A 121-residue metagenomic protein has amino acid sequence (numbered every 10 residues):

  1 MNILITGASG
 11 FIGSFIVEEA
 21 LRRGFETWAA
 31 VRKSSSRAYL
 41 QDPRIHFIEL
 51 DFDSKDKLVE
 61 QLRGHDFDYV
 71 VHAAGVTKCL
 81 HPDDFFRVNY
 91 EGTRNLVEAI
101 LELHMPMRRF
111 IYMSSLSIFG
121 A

Functional and structural regions predicted by a protein language model:
I3-R23: N-terminal Rossmann NAD(P)H-binding glycine-rich loop of SDR-like oxidoreductase domains
T6, F67-A73, Y112: Rossmann-fold scaffold of SDR-type NAD(P)-dependent oxidoreductases
G10, G75-V76: Flexible cofactor-recognition loop at the NAD(P)H-binding site of Rossmann-like short-chain dehydrogenase/reductase
A30-S35, D51-F52: N-terminal Rossmann-fold cofactor-binding loop
H46-D68: Conserved Rossmann-fold cofactor-binding substructure of NAD(P)-dependent oxidoreductases
H72, E91-A121: Conserved Rossmann-fold NAD(P)-dependent oxidoreductase catalytic core, especially the SDR/UDP-sugar
K78-R94: Short alpha-helical oligomerization interface
